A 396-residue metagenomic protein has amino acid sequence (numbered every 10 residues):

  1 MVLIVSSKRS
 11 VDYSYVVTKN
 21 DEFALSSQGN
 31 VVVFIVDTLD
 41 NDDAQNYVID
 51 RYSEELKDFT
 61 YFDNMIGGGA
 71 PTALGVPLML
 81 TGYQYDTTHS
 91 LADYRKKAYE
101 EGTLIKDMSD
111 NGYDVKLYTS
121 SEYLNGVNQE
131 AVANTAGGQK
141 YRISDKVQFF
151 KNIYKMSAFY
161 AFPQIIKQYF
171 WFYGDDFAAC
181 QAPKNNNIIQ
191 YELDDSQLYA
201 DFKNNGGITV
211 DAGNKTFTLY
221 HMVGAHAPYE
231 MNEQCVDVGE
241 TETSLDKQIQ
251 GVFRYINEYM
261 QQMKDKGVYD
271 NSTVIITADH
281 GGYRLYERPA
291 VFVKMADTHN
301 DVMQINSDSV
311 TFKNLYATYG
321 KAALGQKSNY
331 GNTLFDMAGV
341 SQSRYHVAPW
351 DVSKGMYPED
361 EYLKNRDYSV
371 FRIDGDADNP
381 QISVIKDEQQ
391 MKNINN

Functional and structural regions predicted by a protein language model:
M1-D12: Transmembrane and membrane-interface helices of multi-pass, inner-membrane envelope-modifying transferases
S14-V31: Short extracytoplasmic/periplasmic juxtamembrane "stem" segments immediately C-terminal to an N-terminal membrane anchor
A24-L25, G207-D211, D237-V238, Q262-V268 (+1 more regions): Surface-exposed acidic, glycine-flexible loop patches that form ligand/cofactor-binding and adhesion interfaces
V32-I35, S53, G251-R288, T298 (+1 more regions): Metal-dependent active-site segment of extracytoplasmic phospho-/sulfohydrolases and closely related
T38-V236, Y286, F312-N314, G331-F335: Active-site-proximal alpha/beta segments of enzymes that process anionic O-linked groups
E101-N111, V115, Y123-Y141, Q148-F150 (+4 more regions): Membrane-interface soluble catalytic domains
L117-T119, F217-G224, D246-K247, T273-A278 (+2 more regions): Short beta-strand segments
M231-G251: A solvent-exposed, charged loop/short amphipathic helix patch at secondary-structure junctions
